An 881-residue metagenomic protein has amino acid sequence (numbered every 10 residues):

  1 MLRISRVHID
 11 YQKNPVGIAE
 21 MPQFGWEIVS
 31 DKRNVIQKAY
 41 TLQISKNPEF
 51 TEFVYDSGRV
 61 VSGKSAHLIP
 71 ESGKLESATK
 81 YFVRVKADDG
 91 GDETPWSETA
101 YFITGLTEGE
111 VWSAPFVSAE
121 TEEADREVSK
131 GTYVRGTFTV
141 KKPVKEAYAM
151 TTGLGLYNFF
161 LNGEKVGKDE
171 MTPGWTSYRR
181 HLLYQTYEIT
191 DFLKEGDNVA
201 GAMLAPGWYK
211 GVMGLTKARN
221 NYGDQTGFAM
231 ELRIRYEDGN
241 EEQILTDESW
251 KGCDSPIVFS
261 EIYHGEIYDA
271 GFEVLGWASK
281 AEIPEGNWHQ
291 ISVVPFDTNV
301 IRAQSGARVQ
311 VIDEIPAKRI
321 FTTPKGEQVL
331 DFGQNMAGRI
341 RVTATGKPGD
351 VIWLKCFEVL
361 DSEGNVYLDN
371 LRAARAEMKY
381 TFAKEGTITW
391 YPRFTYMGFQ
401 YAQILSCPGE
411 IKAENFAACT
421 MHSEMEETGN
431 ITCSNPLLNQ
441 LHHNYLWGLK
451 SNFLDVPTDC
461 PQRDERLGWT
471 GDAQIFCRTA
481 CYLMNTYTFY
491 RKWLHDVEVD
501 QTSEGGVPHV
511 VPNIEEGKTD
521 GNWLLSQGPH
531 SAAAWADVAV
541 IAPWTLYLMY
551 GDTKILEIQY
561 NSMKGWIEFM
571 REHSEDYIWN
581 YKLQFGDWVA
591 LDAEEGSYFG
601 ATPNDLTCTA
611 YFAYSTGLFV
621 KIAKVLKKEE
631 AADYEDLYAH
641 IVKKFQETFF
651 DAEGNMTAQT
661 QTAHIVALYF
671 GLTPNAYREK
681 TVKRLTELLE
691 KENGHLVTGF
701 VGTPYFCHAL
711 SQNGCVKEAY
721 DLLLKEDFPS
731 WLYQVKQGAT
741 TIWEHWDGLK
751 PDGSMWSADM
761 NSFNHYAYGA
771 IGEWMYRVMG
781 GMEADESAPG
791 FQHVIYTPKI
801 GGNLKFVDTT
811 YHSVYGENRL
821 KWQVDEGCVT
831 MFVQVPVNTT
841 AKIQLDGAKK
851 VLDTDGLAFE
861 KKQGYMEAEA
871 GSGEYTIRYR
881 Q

Functional and structural regions predicted by a protein language model:
M1-K80, R84-R463, G471-D472, T488-F489 (+6 more regions): Extracellular/oxidizing-compartment recognition motifs
A147-T151, L161, R339-E358, F394 (+6 more regions): Alpha-helical support elements that line or immediately flank enzyme active sites and cofactor-binding pockets
L156, A229, D247-S249, C253 (+10 more regions): Active-site acid/base region of carbohydrate-active enzymes
Y157, V166-K168, P173, V497 (+8 more regions): Active/binding-pocket-proximal capping segment
A200, L204, D269, D464-E465 (+9 more regions): C-terminal capping/lid segments that line or modulate ligand- or cofactor-binding pockets
N220, D224-E231, E242-A278, E282 (+3 more regions): Non-catalytic C-terminal accessory modules of carbohydrate-active enzymes
P543, A613-T616, V620: Non-transmembrane amphipathic alpha-helical segments
